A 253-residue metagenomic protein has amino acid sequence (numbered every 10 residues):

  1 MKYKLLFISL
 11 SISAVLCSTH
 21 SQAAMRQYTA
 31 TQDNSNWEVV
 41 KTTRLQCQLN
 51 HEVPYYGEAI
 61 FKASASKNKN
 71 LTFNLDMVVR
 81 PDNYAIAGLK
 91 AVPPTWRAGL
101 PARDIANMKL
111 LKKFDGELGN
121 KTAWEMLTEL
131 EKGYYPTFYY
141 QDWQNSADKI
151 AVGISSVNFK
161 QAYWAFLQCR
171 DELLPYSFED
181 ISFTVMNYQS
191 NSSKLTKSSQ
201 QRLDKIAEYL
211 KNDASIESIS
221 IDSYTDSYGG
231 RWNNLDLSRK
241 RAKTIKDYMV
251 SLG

Functional and structural regions predicted by a protein language model:
M1-I8: Bacterial N-terminal signal peptides that target proteins for export
S9-V15: Bacterial N-terminal signal peptides
C17-A23: Sec/Tat signal peptide C-region and signal peptidase I cleavage site
A24-A85: An ectodomain-focused feature that recognizes extracytoplasmic/extracellular
F73-D104: Extended low-complexity, serine/threonine- and proline-enriched intrinsically disordered segments
K112-E131: Short, solvent-exposed, Trp/other aromatic-anchored flexible loops in extracytoplasmic proteins
Y134-E217: Periplasmic peptidoglycan-binding/tethering modules of Gram-negative envelope proteins
T225-G253: Periplasmic OmpA-like peptidoglycan-binding domain that tethers envelope proteins to the cell wall
